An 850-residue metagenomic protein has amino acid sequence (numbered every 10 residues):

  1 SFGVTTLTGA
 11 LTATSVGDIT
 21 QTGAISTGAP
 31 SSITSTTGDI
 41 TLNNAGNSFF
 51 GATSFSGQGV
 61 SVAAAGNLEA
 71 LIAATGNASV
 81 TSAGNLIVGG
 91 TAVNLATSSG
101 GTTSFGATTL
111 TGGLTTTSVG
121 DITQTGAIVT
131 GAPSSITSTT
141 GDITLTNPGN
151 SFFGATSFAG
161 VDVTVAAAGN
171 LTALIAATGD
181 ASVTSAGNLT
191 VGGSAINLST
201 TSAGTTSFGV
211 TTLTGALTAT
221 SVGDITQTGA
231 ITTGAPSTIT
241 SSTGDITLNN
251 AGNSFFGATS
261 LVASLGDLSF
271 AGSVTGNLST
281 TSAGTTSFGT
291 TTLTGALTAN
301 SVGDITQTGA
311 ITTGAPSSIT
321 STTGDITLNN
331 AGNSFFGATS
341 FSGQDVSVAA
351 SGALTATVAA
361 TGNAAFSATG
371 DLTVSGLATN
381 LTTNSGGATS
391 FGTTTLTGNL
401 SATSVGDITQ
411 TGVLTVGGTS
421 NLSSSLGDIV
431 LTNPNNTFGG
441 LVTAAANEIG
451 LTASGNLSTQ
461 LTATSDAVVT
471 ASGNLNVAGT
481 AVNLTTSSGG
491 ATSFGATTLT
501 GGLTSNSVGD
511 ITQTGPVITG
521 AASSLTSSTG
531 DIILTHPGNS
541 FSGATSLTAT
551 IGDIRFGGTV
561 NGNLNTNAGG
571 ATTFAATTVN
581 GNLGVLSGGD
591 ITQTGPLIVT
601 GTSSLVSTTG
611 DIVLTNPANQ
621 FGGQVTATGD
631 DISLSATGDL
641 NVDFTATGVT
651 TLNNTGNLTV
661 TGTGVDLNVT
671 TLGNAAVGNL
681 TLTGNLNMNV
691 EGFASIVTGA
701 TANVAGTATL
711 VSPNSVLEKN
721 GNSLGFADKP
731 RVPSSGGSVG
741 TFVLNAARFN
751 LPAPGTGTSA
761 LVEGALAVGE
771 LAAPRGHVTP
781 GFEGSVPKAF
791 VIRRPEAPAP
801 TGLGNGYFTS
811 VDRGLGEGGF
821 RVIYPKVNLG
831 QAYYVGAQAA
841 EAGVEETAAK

Functional and structural regions predicted by a protein language model:
S1-G769: Extracellular lectin-like interaction modules
F693, A705-K850: Long, low-complexity repeat tracts used as extracellular stalks/passenger repeats and O-glycosylation platforms
